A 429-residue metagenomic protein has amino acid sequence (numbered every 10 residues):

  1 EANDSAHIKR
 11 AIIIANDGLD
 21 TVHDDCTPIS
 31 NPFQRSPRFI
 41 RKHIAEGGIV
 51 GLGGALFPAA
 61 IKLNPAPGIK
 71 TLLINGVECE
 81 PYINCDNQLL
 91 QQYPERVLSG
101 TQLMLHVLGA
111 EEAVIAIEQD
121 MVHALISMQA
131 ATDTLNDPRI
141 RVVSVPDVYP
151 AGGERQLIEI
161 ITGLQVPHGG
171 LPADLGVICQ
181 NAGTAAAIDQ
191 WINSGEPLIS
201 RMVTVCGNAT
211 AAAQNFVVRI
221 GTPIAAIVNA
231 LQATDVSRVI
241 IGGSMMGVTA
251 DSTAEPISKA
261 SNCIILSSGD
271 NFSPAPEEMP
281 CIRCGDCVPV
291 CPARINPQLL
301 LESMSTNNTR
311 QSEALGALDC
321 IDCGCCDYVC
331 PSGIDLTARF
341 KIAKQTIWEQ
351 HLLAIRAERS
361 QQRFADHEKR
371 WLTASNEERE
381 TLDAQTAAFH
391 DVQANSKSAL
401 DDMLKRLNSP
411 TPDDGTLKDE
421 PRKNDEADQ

Functional and structural regions predicted by a protein language model:
E1, G221, A226-N229, V239 (+2 more regions): Short alpha-helical segments in extracytoplasmic peptidoglycan/chitin-binding modules and envelope-associated proteins
E1-I49, H106-V114, A131-V142, C323 (+1 more regions): Iron-sulfur (Fe-S) cluster-binding modules
T21-V22, L72-D86, A209: Gly-rich Lys/Arg/Thr-decorated short loops/hinges at beta-loop-alpha junctions or inter-strand turns that position
G48-N64: Conserved phosphate/anionic-ligand binding catalytic regions in large, soluble enzymes, centered on
Q91-L108: Histidine-anchored nucleotide/phosphate-binding helix
E111-I224, A230-D235, G243: Hydrophobic alpha-helical positions that pack around
P150-A151, L157-L164, T234-I282: Active-site gating/interface segments in enzymes
S261-E278, V288, P292-A384: Ferredoxin-type iron-sulfur electron-transfer modules in oxidoreductases and energy-metabolism complexes
